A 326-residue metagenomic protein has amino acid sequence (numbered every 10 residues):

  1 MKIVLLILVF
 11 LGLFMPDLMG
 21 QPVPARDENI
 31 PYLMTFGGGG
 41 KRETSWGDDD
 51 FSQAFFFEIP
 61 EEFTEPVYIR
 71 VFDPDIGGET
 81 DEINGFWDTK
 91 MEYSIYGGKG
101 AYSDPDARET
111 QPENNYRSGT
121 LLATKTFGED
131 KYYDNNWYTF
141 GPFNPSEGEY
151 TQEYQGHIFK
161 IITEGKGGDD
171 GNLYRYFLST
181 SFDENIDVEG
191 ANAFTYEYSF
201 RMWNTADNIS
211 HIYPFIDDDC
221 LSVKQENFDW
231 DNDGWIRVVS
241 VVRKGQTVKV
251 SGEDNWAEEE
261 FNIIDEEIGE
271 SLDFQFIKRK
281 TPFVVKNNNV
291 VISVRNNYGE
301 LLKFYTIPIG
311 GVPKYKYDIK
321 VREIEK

Functional and structural regions predicted by a protein language model:
I3-F14: Sec-dependent N-terminal signal peptides
M15-G20: Sec/Tat signal peptide C-region and signal peptidase I cleavage site
Q21-Y32, F55, I83-W87, M91-A101 (+3 more regions): C-terminal edge strands of extracellular/lumenal beta-sandwich accessory domains
K41-S45, E109-Y154, K249, W256-F274: Extended, solvent-exposed segments with strong compositional bias
K41-S52, S199-N204: Extracellular beta-rich ligand/substrate-recognition surface
D50-S52, P60-Y68, I216-S222: Extended extracellular/luminal ectodomain segments enriched in beta-structured repeat modules
F63, V71-D75, G165, N227: A mature extracytoplasmic/lumenal domain signature
V67-Q111: Mid-chain, structured segments of secreted extracytoplasmic proteins
